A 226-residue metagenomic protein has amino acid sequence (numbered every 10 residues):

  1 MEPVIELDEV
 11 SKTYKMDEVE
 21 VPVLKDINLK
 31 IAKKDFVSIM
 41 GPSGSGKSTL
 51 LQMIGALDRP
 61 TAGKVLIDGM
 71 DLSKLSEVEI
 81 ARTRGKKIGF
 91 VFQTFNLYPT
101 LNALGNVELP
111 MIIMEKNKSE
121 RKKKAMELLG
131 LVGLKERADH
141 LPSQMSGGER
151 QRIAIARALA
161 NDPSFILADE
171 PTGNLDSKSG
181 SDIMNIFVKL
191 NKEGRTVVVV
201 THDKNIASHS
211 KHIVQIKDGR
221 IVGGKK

Functional and structural regions predicted by a protein language model:
E2-I216: ABC family nucleotide-binding domain
I213-K226: H-loop (His-switch) and adjacent beta-strand-loop-beta switch element of ABC-type ATPase nucleotide-binding domains
